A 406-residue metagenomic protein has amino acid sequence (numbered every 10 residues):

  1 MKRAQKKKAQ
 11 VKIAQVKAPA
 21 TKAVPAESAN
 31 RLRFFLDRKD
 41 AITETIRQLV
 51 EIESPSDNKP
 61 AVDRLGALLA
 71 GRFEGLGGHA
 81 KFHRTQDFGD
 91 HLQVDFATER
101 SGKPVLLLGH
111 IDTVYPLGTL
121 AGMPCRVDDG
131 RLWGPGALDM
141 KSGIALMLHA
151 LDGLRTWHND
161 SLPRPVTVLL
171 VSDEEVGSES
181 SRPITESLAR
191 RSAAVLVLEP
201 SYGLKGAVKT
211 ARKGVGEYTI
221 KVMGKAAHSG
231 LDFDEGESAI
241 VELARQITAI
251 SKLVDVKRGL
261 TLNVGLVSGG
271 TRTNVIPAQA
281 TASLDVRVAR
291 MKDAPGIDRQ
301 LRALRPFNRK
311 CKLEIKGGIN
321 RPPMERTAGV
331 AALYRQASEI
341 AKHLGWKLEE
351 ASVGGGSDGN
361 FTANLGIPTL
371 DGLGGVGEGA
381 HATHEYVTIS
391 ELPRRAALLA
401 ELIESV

Functional and structural regions predicted by a protein language model:
K2, K6-K7, K17, T21-P135 (+2 more regions): Acidic/His- and Gly-rich active-site-bordering loop/insert found across diverse amide/peptide-bond hydrolases
K2-K6, Q15-N30, D37, S54-P55 (+5 more regions): Metal-dependent amide/peptide-bond hydrolase catalytic core, centered on the "pita-bread" metallohydrolase fold
L106, T167-L169, E314: A structural signal for isolated positions on well-ordered beta-strands in alpha/beta enzyme cores
L108-G109, L169-V171, L196-E199, K221-M223 (+1 more regions): Short beta-strand segments
Y115, R131-A145, H228: Glycine/serine-rich anion-binding loops at beta->alpha junctions that coordinate negatively charged ligand groups
G118, D128-G130, A150-T167, A249-G259 (+1 more regions): Phosphate-handling active-site elements
M140-A211: Acidic/histidine-rich catalytic neighborhood of metal-dependent amide-processing enzymes
